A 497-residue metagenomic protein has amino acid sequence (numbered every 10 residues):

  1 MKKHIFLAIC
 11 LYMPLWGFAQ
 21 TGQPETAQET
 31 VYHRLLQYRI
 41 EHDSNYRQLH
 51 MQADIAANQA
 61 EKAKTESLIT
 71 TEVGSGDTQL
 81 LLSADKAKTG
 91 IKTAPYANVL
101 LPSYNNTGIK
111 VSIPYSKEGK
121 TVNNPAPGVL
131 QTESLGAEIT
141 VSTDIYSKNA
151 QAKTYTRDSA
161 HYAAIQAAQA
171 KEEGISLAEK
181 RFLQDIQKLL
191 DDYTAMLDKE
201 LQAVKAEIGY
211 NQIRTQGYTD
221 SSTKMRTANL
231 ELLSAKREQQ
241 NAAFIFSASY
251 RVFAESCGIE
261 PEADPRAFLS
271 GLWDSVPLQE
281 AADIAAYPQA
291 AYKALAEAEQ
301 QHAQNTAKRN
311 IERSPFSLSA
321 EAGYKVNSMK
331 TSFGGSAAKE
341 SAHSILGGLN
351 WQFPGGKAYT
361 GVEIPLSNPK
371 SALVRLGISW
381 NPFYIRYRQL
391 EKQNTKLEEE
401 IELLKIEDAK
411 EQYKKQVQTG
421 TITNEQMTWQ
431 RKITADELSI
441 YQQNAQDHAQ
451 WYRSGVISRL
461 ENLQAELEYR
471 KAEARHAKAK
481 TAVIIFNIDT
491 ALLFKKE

Functional and structural regions predicted by a protein language model:
H4-P14: Sec-dependent N-terminal signal peptides
A19-S103, S221, N229, A254-S317 (+5 more regions): Bacterial Sec-pathway N-terminal export signals of envelope proteins
T21, T30-H33, K171-A294, T423 (+6 more regions): Periplasmic alpha-helical coiled-coil/stalk elements that build and connect Gram-negative outer-membrane
I40-R47, A57-T70, Y96-E133, E138-S159 (+6 more regions): A glycine-/polar-enriched beta->alpha junction
Y46-A63, A167, G174, A178-K199 (+6 more regions): Amphipathic alpha-helical coiled-coil segments
S83-D85, V122-G128, G334: Extracellular loop and loop/strand-boundary signature of outer-membrane beta-barrel proteins
V326-G348, E363: Outer membrane beta-barrel transmembrane domains
